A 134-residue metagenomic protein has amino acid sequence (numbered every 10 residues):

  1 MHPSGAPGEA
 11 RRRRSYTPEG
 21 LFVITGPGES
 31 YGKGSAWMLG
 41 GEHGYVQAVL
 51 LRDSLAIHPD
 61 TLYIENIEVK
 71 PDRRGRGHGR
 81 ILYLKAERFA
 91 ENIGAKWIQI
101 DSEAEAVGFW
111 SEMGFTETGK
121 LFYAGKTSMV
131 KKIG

Functional and structural regions predicted by a protein language model:
M1-G26, R73, S111, G134: Charge-dense, intrinsically disordered terminal/linker segments
A10-P59, E65: Acetyl-CoA-dependent GNAT
K33-G34, A124-S128: Short hydrophobic/aromatic beta-strand or adjacent loop that forms the aromatic wall/cage of a ligand/substrate-binding
E65, G108-E112: Acidic/histidine-enriched, beta-strand-rich ligand/metal-binding domains
V69, G75-R88: Conserved acetyl-CoA-binding loop-helix of GNAT-fold acetyltransferases
A90-S102: Conserved GNAT acetyl-CoA-binding A-motif
Q99-G108, F122-K126: Conserved beta-strand-loop-alpha-helix junction that forms the acyl-donor binding cleft
S111-L121: Conserved acetyl-CoA-binding loop of GNAT-fold acetyltransferases
